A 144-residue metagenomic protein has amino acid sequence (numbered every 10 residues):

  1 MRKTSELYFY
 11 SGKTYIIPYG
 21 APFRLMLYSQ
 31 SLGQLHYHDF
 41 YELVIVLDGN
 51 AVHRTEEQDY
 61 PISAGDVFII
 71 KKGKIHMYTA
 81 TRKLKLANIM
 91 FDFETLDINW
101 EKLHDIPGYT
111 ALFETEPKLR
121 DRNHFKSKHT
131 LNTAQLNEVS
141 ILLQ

Functional and structural regions predicted by a protein language model:
R2-P22, T79-Q144: A hydrophobic/aromatic-rich effector-binding and dimerization subdomain of bacterial HTH-type transcriptional regulators
P18-G20, H38, R54, I62 (+1 more regions): A generic fold-level signal
P22-H38: Conserved short histidine dyad/triad with adjacent acidic residue
H36-R54, I69: Short, conserved beta-strand element in jelly-roll/cupin
D48, K72-G73, F93: Residues immediately flanking
V52-R54, I70, I75-R82: Short beta-strand His + acidic residue motifs that chelate non-heme Fe in jelly-roll/DSBH and cupin folds
E57-K72: Short acidic-glycine-tyrosine-enriched beta hairpin
